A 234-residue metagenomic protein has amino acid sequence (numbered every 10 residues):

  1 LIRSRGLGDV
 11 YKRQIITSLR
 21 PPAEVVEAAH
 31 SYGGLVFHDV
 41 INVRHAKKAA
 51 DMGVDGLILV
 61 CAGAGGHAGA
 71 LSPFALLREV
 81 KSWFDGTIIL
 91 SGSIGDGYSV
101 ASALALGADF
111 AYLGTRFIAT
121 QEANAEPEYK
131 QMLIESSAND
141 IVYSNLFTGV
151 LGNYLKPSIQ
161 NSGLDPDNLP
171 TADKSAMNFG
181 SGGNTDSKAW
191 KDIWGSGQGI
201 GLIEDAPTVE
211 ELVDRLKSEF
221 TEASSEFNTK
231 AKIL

Functional and structural regions predicted by a protein language model:
L1-Y11: Single conserved hydrophobic/aromatic residue that forms the stacking wall/gate of nucleotide- or nucleobase-binding
K12-P21, L35-N42, I58-V60: Catalytic beta/alpha-barrel core
I15, L57-I58, I88, A111: Hydrophobic residues within beta-strands of alpha/beta enzymes
I15-S18, H38-D39, G65-G69, I89-S93 (+2 more regions): Glycine- and other small-residue-rich loops at beta-strand/loop junctions that grip anionic moieties
E27-I41, W83-S91: Short beta-strand/loop segments at the ligand-binding rim of alpha/beta enzyme cores
D39-R78, T120, A125: Glycine/Thr-rich beta-alpha phosphate-binding loop at enzyme active sites
A75-I89, G95-L234: Conserved active-site-proximal phosphate/metal-binding subdomains
